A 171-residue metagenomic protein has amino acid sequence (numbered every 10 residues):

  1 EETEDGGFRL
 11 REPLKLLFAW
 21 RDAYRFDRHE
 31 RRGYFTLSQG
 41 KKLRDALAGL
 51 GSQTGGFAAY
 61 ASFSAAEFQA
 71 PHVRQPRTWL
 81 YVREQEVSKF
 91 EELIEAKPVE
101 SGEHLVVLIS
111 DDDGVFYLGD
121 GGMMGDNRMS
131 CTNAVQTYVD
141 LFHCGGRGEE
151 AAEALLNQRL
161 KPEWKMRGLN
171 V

Functional and structural regions predicted by a protein language model:
E1-D27: Loop-centered beta-sheet repeat module
E2-E4, R31-L37, V139-D140: Charged, low-complexity surface segments at secondary-structure and domain boundaries
E4-R11, G51-Y60, G125-T132: Short, exposed beta-strand "edge-strand" segments with a Pro/Gly-rich flavor and a Y/T-containing core
L10-L17, G40, V87, V135 (+1 more regions): Alpha-helix initiation and N-capping motif
A19-D22, D45-L47, L93, L118-D120: Short, well-ordered secondary-structure micro-motifs
A23, D27, Q53-A61, G145-E149 (+1 more regions): Short secondary-structure junctions and interdomain/linker hinges
D27-D113: Short gly/ser-rich loop at a beta-strand->alpha-helix junction or flexible surface loop bordering the NTP-binding
Q85, L93-V171: C-terminal regulatory/effector modules of DNA-binding transcriptional regulators
